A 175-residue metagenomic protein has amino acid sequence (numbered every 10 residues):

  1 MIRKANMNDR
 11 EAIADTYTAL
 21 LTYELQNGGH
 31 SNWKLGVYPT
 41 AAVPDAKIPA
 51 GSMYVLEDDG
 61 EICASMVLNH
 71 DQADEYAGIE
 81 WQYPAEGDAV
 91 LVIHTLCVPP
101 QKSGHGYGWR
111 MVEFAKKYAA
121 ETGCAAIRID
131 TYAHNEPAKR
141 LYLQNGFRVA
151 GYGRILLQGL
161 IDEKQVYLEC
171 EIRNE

Functional and structural regions predicted by a protein language model:
M1-D15: A short beta-loop-alpha structural element at the N-terminal edge of CoA-dependent acyl/N-acetyltransferase catalytic
A14, L21-V43: Conserved GNAT-fold acetyl-CoA-binding loop/helix
A42-V55, D71-E75, V92: A short helix-loop-beta-strand connector motif used in the catalytic cores of GNAT acetyltransferases and, in some
S52-M66: Conserved beta-hairpin
V67-T95, S103, L156-G159: Conserved acyl-donor/pantetheine-binding loop and adjacent beta-alpha core of acyl/acetyltransferases and related
G87, A125, Y132-N135, L143-N145 (+1 more regions): C-terminal "cap" of GNAT-fold acetyltransferases
V98, G104-K117, R140-Q144: Conserved acetyl-CoA-binding loop-helix of GNAT-fold acetyltransferases
V112, A119-T131: Conserved GNAT acetyl-CoA-binding A-motif
